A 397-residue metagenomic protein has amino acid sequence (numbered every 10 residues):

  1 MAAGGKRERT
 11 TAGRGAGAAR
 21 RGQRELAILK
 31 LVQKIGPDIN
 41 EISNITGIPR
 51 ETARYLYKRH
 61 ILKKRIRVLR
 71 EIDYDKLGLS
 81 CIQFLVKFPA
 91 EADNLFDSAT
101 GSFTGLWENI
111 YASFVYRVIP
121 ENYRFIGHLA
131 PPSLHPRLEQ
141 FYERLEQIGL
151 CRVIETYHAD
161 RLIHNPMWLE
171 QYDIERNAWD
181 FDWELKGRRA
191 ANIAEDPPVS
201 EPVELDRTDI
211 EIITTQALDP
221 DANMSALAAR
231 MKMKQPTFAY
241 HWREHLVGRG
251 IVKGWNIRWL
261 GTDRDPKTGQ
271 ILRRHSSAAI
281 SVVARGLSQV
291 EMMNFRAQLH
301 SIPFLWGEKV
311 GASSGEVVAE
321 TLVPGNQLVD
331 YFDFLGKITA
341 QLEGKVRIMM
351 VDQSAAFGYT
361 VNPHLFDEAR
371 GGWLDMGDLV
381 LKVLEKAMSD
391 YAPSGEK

Functional and structural regions predicted by a protein language model:
A2-K397: A compositional/biophysical signature of low hydrophobicity enriched in polar/charged and small residues
